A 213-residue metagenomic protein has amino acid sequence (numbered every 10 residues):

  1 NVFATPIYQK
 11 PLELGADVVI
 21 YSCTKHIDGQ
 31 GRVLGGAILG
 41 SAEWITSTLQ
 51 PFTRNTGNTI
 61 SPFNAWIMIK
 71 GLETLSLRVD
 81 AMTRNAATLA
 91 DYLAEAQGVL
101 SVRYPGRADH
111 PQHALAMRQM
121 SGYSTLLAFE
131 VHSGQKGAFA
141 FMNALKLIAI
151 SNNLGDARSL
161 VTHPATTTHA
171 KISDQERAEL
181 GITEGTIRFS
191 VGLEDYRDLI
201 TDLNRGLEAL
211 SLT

Functional and structural regions predicted by a protein language model:
N1-G98, R103: Conserved PLP-enzyme active-site core in the AAT-like
F3, K25, T74, L89 (+5 more regions): Glycine-rich beta-alpha junction loops
G29, I60-N64, Q119-G122, E179-E184: Short, flexible turn/loop "capping" segments at secondary-structure junctions
V33-G35, G122-L126, E184-R188: Short, solvent-exposed beta-strand edge segments and adjacent coil->beta transition regions
T56-G57, L145-G155, G206-T213: A common structural junction motif
M68-L77, T125-H132, R188-G192: Short, well-ordered beta-strand elements within core beta-sheets of diverse protein domains
A87-D156, I172-A178: Conserved small-domain helix->loop->beta segment predominantly found in fold-type I
N143, S159-T213: PLP-dependent enzyme catalytic core of the Aspartate aminotransferase-like
